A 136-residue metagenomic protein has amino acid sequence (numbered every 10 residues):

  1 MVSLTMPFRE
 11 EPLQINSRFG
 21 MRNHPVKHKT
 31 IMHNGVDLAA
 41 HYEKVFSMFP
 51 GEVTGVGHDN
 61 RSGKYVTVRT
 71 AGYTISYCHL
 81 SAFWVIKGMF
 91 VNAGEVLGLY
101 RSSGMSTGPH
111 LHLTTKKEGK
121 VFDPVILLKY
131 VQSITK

Functional and structural regions predicted by a protein language model:
M1-K64, A93: Surface-exposed, glycine-biased beta-strand/turn segments
I15, K64-R69, M89-K136: Conserved, short, structured surface segments that act as functional micro-motifs
R18, V56-G57, F83, Y100-S103: Residue-level recognition of beta-strand microenvironments
P25, C78, V85, D123-V125: Short acidic, gly/pro-rich beta-turn/loop elements at beta-sheet edges and active-site/ligand-binding grooves
I31-H33, S47-W84, H110, T115: Zn2+-dependent peptidoglycan hydrolase active-site motif and core
N34, H41-K44, S81, K87 (+1 more regions): Short, conserved secondary-structure segments in the cores of folded domains
E43, Y73-T74, K120: Short acidic/polar mixed-charge low-complexity motifs
